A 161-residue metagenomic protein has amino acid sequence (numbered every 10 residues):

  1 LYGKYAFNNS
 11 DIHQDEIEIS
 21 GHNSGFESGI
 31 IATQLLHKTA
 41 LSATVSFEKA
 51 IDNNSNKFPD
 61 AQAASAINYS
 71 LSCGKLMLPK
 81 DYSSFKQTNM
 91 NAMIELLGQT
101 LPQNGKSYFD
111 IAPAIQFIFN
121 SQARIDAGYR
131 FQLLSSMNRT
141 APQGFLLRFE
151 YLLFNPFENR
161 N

Functional and structural regions predicted by a protein language model:
L1-A66: Outer-membrane pore/translocation modules
L1-G3, A43-V45, L71, A92-L96 (+3 more regions): Membrane-embedded beta-strand positions of outer-membrane beta-barrel proteins
G3-D11, L36, F47-I51, K75-M77 (+3 more regions): Transmembrane beta-strands of outer-membrane beta-barrel pores
S10-Q14, D52-N56, Y82, Q103-K106 (+2 more regions): Outer-membrane beta-barrel proteins
S20-F26, A61-Y69, T88, S107-I111 (+1 more regions): Residues that define the transmembrane beta-barrel architecture of outer-membrane proteins
K38, L78-M90, Q122, N155-N161: Short loop/turn motifs that connect adjacent beta-strands in outer-membrane beta-barrel proteins
S42-E48, A63-L76, Q87-Q99: Alpha-helical membrane segments in multi-pass integral membrane proteins
L71-C73, P142-N161: Outer-membrane beta-barrel "beta-signal"
